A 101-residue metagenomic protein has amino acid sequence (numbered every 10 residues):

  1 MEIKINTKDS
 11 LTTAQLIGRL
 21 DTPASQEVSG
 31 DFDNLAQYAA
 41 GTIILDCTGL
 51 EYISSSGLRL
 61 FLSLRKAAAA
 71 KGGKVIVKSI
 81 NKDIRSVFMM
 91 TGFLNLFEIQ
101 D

Functional and structural regions predicted by a protein language model:
M1-Q15: Short beta-strand/loop segment at the start of cytosolic alpha/beta domains
R19-L96: Amphipathic alpha-helical interaction surfaces in cytosolic regulatory modules
E98-D101: Short acidic-hydrophobic, aromatic-tinged amphipathic segments that line or gate anion-handling sites
